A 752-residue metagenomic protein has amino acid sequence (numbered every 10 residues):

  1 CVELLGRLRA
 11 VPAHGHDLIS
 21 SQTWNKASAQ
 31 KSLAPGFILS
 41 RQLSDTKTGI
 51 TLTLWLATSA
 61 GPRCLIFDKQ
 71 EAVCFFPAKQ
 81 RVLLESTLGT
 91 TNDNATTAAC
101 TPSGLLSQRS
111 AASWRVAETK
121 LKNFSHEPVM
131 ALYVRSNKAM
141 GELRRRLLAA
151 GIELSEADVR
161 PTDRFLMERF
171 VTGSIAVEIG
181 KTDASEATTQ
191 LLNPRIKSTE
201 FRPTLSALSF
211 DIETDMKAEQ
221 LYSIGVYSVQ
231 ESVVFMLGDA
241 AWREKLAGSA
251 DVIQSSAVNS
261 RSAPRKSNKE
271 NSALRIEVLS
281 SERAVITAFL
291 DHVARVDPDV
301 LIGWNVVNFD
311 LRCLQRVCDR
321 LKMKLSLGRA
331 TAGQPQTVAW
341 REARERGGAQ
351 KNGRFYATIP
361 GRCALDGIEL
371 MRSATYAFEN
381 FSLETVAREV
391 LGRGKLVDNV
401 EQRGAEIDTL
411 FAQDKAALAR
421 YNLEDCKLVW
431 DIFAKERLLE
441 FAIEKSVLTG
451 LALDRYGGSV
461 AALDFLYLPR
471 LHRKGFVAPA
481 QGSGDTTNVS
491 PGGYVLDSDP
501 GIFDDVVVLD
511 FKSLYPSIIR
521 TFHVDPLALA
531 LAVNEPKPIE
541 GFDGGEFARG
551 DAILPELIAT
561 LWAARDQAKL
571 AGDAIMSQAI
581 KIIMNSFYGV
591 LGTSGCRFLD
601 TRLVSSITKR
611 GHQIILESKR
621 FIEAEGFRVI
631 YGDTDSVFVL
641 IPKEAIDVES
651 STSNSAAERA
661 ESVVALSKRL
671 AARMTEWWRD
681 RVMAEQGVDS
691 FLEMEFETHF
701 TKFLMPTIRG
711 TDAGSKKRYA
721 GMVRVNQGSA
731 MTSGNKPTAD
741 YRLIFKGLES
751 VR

Functional and structural regions predicted by a protein language model:
E3-S20, S28, M167, G404-F522 (+5 more regions): Common nucleic-acid-contacting/processivity interface regions adjacent to the catalytic cores of nucleic-acid enzymes
L4-Q22, A27-K31, V82, S107-L205: N-terminal accessory regions of nucleic-acid-interacting proteins
L5-S110, E186-T188, N193-V300: Conserved RNase H-like, two-metal-ion catalytic cores of nucleic-acid enzymes
F210, N271-R275, R295-D299, I368-E369 (+8 more regions): Glycine- and acidic
V234-F235, R243-G248, R265-K269, A273-I276 (+4 more regions): Active-site-proximal helix-loop-helix substrate-binding element of RNase H-like nuclease domains
D299-V306, I630: Short glycine-rich phosphate-binding loop at a beta-alpha junction
R354, S373-A374, A478-R597, R709-S729 (+2 more regions): Catalytic nucleotidyl-transfer cores of nucleotide-processing enzymes
L640-R752: C-terminal polymerase-core module
